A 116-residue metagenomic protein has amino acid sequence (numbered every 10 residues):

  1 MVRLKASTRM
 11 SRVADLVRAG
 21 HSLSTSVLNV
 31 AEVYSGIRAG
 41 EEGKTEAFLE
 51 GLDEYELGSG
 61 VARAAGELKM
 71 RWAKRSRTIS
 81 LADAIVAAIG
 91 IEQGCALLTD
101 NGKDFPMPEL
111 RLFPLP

Functional and structural regions predicted by a protein language model:
M1-L4, G36, A65, P108 (+1 more regions): Residues that scaffold the ATP/ADP-binding catalytic core of kinase and kinase-like folds
M1-T25, Y34-E50: Short, well-structured N-terminal submotif of metal-dependent ribonuclease cores
R12-D15, A87, I91-P116: Acidic, PIN/NYN-like endoribonuclease modules and their adjacent C-terminal/linker elements
T25-S26, I79-S80, N101: Histidine- and aromatic-rich ligand-binding microenvironments
N29, V61, I85-V86, K103-D104: Alpha-helix capping/helix-boundary segments
A31, L52-K74: Acidic catalytic patch
G40-K44, W72-A73, P114-P116: Short, hinge-like loop/turn segments at secondary-structure boundaries
